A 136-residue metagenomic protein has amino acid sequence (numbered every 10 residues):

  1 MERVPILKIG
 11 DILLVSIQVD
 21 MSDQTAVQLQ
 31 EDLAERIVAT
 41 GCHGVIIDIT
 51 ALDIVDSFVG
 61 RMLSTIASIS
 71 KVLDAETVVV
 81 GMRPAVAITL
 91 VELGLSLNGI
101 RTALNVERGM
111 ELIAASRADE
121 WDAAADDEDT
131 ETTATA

Functional and structural regions predicted by a protein language model:
E2-Q30: STAS-typified acidic loop motif
P5-K8, E35-A39: Short, conserved, surface-exposed binding loops centered on an aromatic residue
V27-E31, R61, E111: Short, contiguous clusters of charged residues that form electrostatic/catalytic patches at enzyme active sites, used
Q30-I37, G44-I46, S64, E131-T133: Extended, hydrophobic alpha-helical segments
I37, I66, E111-S116: Catalytic cores of nucleotide-enabled group-transfer and carboxylate-activating enzymes in metabolic and assembly-line
T40-H43, I47-S96: Amphipathic alpha-helical interaction surfaces in cytosolic regulatory modules
G99-G109: Short acidic-hydrophobic, aromatic-tinged amphipathic segments that line or gate anion-handling sites
A115-A136: Intrinsically disordered or compositionally simple regulatory linkers and C-terminal tails in signal-transduction
